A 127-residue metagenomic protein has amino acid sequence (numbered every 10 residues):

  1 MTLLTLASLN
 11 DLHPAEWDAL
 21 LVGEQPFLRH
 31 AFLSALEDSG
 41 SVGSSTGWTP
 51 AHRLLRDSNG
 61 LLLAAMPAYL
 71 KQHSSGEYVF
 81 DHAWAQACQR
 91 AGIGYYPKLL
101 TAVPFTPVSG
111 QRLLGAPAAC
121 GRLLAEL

Functional and structural regions predicted by a protein language model:
M1-L127: N-acyltransferase acceptor-side catalytic subdomain
